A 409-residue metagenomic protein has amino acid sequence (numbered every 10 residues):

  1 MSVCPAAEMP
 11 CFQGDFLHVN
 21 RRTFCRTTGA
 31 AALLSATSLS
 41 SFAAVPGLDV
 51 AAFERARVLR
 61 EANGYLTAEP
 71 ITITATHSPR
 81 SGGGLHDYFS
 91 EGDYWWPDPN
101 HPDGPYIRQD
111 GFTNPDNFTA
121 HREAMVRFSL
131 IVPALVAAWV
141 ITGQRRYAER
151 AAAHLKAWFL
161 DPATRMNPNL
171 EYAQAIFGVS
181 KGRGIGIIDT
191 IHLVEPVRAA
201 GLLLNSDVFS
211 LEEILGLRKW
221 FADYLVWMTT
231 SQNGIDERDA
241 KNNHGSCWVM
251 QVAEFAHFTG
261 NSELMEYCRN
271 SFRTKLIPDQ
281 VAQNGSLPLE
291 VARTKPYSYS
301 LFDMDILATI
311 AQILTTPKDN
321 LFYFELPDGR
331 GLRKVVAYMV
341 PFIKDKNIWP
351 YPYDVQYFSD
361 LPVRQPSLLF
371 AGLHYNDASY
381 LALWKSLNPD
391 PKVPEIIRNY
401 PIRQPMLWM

Functional and structural regions predicted by a protein language model:
M1-T23, A30-S38: N-terminal secretory signal peptides
D15-F16, A138-W139, F255-A256: Short N-terminal micro-motifs specific to bacterial/archaeal maturation and metal-cluster initiation sites
C25, G29-L33, T37, F42-I235 (+3 more regions): Extracellular glycan-targeting catalytic surfaces
F118-T119, D207, L211, T229-A240 (+2 more regions): Active-site-adjacent structural elements in folded domains
L135, V249-V252: Amphipathic alpha-helical elements of HEAT/ARM-like alpha-solenoid repeat scaffolds that form extended
I188, H192, E213-W220, D236-W248 (+4 more regions): Short, contiguous, pocket-lining structural segments that sit at or immediately flank catalytic/ligand-binding sites
E254-K346: Long, repeat-rich segments with strong aromatic
